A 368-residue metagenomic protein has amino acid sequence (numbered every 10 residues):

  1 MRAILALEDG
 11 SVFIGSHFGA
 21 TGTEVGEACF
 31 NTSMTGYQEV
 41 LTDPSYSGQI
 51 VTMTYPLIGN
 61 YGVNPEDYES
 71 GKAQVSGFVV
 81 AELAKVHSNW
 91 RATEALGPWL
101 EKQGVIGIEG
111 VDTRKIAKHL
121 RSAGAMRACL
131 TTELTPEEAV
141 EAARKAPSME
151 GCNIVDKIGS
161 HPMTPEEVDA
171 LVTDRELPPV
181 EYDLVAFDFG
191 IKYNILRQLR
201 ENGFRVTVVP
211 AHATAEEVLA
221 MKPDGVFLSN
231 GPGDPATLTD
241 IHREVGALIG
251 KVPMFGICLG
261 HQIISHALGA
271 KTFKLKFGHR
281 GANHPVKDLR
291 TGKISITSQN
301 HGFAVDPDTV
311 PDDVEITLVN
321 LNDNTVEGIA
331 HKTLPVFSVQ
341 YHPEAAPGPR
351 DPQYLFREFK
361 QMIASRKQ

Functional and structural regions predicted by a protein language model:
M1-E216, A220-M221, P235, A346 (+1 more regions): RNA-binding accessory domains that recognize and position tRNA/RNA substrates
H17-F18, Y55, Q299, A330 (+1 more regions): Short clusters of small/polar residues that mark proteolytic maturation junctions
I106, D183, P253-F255, K271 (+1 more regions): Proline-centered loop/turn at the N-terminus of a beta-strand
D112, C258, H301, H342: Active-site glycine-centered loops adjacent to acidic/histidine catalytic or metal-binding residues that shape
D183-F187, T297-S298, F337-Y341: Active-site-proximal beta-strand elements of phosphoester/diester hydrolases
D224-G225, S229-I296, A304, G348-R366: Cysteine-nucleophile active-site neighborhood
G292-L334: Catalytic beta-strand/loop cores that center a nucleophilic Ser/Cys/Thr and support acyl-enzyme chemistry
